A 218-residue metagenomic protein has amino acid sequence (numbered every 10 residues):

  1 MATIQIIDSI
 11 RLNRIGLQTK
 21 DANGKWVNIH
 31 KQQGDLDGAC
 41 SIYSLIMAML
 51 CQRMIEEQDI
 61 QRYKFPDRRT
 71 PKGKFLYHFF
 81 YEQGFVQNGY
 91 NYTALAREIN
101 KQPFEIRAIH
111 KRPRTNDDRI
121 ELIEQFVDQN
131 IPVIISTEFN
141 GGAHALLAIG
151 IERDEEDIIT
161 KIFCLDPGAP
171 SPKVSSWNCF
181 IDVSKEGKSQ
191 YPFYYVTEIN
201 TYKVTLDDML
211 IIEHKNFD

Functional and structural regions predicted by a protein language model:
M1-G34: Flexible propeptides and autoinhibitory/regulatory segments associated with cysteine proteases
I7-K20, P71-Y77, C179-G187: Charged, glycine/proline-rich intrinsically disordered loops and linkers
I10-R14, N23, P66-R69, R119-L122: Membrane-targeting and insertion segments and their boundary/processing signals
G24-K111: Cysteine-nucleophile protease catalytic domains, especially the papain-like/related folds used in DUB/UBL proteases
Y92-R107, L146-E152, W177-D182: Hydrophobic transmembrane alpha-helix bundles
R112-C164: Active-site-adjacent substructure of cysteine-protease-like catalytic cores
I151-D218: Noncatalytic regulatory segments and standalone regulatory/sensor domains
